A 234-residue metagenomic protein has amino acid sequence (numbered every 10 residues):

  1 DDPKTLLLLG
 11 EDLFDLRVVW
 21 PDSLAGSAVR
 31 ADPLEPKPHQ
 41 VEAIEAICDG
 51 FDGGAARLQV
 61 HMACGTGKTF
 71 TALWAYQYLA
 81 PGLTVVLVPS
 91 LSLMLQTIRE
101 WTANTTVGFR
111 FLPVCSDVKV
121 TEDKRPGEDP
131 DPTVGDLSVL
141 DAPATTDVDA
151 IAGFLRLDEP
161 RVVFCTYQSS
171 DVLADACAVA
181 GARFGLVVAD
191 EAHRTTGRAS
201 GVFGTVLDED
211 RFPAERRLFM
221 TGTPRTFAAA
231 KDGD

Functional and structural regions predicted by a protein language model:
D1-T66, F70-G82, R99, A103 (+2 more regions): ATP-dependent helicase/translocase motor core
D2-K4, P81-G82, V107-R110, R183-F184 (+1 more regions): Short glycine-/polar-rich loops that comprise or flank the Walker A/P-loop and associated switch/sensor motifs
E45, F70, L95, V172 (+1 more regions): Alpha-helical elements of the RecA-like P-loop NTPase motor core of helicases
A80-T106, R110-D123, Y167-S169: Conserved Walker A/P-loop ATP-binding site and its immediately adjacent core in helicase/helicase-like ATPase domains
P113-K124, D136-T146, T166-V172, R194-G197: Conserved helicase motor
V148-R183: Conserved helix/coil segment N-terminal to the catalytic DExD/H
Q168-S169, C177-F219, T223-T226: SF2 helicase catalytic motif II
T226-D234: Short regulatory helix/loop adjacent to the ATP-binding pocket of P-loop NTPases
